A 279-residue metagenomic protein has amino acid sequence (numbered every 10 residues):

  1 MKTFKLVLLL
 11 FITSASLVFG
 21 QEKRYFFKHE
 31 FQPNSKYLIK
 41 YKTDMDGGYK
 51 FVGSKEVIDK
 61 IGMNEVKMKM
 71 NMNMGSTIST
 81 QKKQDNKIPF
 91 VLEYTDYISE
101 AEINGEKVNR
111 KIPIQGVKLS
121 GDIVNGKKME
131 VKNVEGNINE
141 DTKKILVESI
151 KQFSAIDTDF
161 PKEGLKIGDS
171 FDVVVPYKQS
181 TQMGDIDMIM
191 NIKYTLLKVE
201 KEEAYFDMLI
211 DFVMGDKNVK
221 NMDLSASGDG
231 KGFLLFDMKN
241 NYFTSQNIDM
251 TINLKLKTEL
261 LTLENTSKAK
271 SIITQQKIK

Functional and structural regions predicted by a protein language model:
M1-F27: Bacterial Sec-dependent N-terminal signal peptides
Q21-K279: Signature of exported/secreted
